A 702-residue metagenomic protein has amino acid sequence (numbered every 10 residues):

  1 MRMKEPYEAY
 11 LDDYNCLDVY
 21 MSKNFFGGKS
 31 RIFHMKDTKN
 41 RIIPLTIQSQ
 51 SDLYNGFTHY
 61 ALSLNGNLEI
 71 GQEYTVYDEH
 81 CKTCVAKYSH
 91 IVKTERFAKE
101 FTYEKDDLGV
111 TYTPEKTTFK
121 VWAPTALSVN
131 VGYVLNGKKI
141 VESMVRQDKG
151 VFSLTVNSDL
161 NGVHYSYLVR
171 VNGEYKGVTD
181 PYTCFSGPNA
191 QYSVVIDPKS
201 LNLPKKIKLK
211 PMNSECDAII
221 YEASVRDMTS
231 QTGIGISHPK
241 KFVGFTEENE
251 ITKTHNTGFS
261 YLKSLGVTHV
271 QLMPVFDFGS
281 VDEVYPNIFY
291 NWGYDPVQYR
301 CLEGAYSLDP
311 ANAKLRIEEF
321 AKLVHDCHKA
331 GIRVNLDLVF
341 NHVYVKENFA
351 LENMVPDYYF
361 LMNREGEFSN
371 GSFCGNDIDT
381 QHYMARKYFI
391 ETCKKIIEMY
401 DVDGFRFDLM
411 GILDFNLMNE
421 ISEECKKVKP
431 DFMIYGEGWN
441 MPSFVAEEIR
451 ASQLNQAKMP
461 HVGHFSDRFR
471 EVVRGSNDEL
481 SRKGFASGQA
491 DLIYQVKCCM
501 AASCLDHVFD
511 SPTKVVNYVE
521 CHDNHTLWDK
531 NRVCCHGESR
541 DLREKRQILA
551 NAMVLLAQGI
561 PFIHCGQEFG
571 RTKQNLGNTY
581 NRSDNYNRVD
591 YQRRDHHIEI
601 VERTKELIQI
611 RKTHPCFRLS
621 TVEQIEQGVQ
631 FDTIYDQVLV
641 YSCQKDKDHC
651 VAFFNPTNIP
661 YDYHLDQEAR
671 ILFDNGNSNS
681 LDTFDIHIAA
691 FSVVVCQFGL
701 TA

Functional and structural regions predicted by a protein language model:
R2-D13, D52-T118, R146-G244: The feature marks proteins involved in alpha-glucan
S22-S30, W122-S128, L160, D523 (+2 more regions): Short proline/glycine-enriched turn/loop motifs at strand-loop junctions of beta-rich domains
N24-P44, L127-K139: Short, surface-exposed alpha-helix to beta-strand junction/turn motifs within ectodomains of secreted and cell-envelope
A123, N161-Y165, L681-A702: C-terminal beta-strand-rich structural cap/linker in extracellular carbohydrate-active enzymes
V145-R146, N287, Y294, L409-F509 (+1 more regions): Active-site-proximal helices and loops of the catalytic beta/alpha 8
F185-T232, D467-D541, T633, Q637: Glycine-rich phosphate/pyrophosphate-binding loop and adjacent beta-alpha nucleotide/cofactor-binding cores
R226-Y400, M418-K429, M433: Substrate-binding/active-site clefts of carbohydrate-active enzymes
D510-D666, I688: Loop/helix patches that line or flank the sugar-binding groove of alpha-linked glycan CAZymes
